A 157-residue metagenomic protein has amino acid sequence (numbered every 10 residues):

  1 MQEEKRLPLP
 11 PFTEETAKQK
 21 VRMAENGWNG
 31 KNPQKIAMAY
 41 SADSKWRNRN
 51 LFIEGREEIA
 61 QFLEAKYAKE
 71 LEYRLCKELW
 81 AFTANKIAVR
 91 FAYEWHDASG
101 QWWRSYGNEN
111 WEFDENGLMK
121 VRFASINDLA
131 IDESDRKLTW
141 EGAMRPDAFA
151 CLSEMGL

Functional and structural regions predicted by a protein language model:
M1-A42, C151-L157: Short, low-complexity N-terminal intrinsically disordered segments enriched in polar/charged residues
Q2-F12, Q61-L157: A beta-strand edge to alpha-helix "cap/lid" segment located at domain peripheries
T16-Q19, P33-I87: A solvent-exposed, acidic/Ser-Thr-rich amphipathic alpha-helical stretch
A24, R47-R49, P146: Intrinsic-disorder/low-complexity regions
